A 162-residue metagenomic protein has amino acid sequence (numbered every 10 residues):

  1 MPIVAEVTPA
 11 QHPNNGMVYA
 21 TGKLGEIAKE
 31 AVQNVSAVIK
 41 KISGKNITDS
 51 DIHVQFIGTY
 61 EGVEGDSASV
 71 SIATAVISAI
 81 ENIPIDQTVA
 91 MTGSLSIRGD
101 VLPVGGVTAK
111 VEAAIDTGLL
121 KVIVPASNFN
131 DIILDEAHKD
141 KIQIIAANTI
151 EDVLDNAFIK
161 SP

Functional and structural regions predicted by a protein language model:
M1-P162: Peripheral, non-AAA+ core regions of ATP-driven protein-machinery
